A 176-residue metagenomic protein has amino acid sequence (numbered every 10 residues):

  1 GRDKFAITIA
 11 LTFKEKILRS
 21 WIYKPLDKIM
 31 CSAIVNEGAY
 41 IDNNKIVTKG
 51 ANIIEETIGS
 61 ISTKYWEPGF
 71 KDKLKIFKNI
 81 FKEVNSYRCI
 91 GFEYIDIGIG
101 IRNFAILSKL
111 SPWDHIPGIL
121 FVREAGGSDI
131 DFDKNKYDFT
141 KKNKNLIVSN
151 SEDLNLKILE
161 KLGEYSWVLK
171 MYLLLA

Functional and structural regions predicted by a protein language model:
G1-Y40: DPxDG-like acidic metal-binding loop motif
I41-D42, V47: A structural micro-motif at secondary-structure boundaries
T48-A176: An extended, acidic
